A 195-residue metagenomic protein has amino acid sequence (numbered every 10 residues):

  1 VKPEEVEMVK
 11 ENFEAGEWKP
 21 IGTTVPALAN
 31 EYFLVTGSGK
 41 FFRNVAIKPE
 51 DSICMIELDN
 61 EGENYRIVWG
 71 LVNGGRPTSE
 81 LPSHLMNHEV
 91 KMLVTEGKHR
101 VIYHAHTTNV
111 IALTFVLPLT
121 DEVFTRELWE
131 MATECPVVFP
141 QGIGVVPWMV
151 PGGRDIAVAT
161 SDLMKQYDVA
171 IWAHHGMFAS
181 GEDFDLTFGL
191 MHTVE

Functional and structural regions predicted by a protein language model:
V1-E195: Glycine-rich flexible loops
